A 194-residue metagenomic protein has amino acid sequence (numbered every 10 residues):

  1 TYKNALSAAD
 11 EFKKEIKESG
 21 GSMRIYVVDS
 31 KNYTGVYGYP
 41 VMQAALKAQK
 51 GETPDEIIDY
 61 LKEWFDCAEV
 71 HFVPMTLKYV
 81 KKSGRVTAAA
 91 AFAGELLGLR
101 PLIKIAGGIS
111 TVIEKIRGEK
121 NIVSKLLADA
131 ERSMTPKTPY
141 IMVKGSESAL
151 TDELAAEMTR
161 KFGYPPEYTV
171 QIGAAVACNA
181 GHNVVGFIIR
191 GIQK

Functional and structural regions predicted by a protein language model:
T1-Y26, N32-K194: Mixed-charge interfacial surface used for oligomerization/domain docking and macromolecular partner engagement
